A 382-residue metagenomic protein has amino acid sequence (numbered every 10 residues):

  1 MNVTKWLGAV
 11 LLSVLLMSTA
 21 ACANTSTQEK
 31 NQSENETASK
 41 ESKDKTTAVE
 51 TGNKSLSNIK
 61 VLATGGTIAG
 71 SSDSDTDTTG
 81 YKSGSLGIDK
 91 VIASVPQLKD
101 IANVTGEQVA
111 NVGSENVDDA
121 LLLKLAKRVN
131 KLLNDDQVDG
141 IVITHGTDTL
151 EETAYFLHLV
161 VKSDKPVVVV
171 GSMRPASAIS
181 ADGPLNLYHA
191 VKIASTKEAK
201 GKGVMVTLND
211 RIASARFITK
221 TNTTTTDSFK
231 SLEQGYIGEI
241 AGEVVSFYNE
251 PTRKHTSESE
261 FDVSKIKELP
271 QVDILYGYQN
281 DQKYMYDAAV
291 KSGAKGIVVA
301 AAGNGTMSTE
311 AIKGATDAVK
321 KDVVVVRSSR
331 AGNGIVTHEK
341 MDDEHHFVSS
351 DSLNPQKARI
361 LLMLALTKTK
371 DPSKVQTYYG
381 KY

Functional and structural regions predicted by a protein language model:
S18-A21: C-terminal motif of bacterial Sec signal peptides marking the signal peptidase cleavage site
A23-A48: Short, low-complexity, disordered segments immediately C-terminal to signal peptides in bacterial exported proteins
K43-N130, Y284, K313: ATP/NTP phosphate-donor binding region
K45, L56, L62, S72 (+4 more regions): Accessory alpha-helical/coil subdomains and C-terminal extensions that flank or cap enzyme catalytic cores
A48, N53, T309-Y382: ATP/nucleoside-binding phosphotransfer catalytic cores, i.e., glycine-rich phosphate-binding loops
T144-K165, M307-T316: Short Gly/Thr/Asp-enriched flexible loops that form oxyanion-binding sites at enzyme active sites
A154-L185, K192-S195, K320-S329: Short, acidic/small-residue loops that bind anionic groups at enzyme active sites
V170-A241: Internal gly/pro-rich beta-alpha loop/helix module that stabilizes soluble enzyme cofactors or their anionic handles
